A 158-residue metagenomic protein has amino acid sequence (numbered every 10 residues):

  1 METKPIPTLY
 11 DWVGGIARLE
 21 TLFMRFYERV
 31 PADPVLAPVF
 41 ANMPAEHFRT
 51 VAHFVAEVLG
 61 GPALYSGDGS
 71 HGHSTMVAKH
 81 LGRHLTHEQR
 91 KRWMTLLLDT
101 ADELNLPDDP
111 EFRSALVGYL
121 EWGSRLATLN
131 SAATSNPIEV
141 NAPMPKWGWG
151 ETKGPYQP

Functional and structural regions predicted by a protein language model:
E2-P7, E20-D109, R113-Y119, G123-A132 (+3 more regions): Heme-based O2/NO sensor domains and their adjacent alpha-helical segments, primarily globin folds but also including
W12-A17: Short, solvent-exposed beta-strand/turn "edge" segments of beta-rich domains on protein surfaces
